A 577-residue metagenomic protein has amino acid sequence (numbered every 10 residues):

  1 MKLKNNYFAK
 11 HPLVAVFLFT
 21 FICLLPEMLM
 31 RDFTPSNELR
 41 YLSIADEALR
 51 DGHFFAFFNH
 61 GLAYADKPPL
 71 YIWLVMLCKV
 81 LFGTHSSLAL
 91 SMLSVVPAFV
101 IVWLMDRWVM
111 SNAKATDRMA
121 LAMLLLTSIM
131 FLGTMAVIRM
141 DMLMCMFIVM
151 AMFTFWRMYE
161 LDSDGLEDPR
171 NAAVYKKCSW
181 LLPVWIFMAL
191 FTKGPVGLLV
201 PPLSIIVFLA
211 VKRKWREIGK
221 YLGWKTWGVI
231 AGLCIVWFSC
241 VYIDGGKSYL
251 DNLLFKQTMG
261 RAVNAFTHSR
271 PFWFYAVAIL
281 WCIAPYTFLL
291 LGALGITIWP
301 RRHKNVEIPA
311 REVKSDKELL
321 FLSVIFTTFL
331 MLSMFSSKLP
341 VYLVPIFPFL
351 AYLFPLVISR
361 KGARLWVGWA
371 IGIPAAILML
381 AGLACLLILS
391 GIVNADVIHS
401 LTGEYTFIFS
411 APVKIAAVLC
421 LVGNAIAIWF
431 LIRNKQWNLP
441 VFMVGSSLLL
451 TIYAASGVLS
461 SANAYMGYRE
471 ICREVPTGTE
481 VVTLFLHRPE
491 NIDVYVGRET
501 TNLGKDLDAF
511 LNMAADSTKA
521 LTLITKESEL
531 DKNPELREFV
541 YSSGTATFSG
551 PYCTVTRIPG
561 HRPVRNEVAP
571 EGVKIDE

Functional and structural regions predicted by a protein language model:
M1-V367, K435, S461, S543-Y552: Membrane-integral, polyisoprenol-dependent glycosyltransferases of the GT-C/oligosaccharyltransferase superfamily
W180, V184, T297-L503, L507-E577: Membrane-embedded architecture of ER/inner-membrane glycosylation machinery
